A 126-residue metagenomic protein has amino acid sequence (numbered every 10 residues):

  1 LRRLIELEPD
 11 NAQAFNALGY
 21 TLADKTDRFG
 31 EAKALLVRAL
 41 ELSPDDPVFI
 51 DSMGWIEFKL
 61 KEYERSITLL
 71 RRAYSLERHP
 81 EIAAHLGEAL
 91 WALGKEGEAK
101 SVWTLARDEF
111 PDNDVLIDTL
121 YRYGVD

Functional and structural regions predicted by a protein language model:
R2-R3, K25-R38, L60-R72, G94-L105: Structural signature of tandem alpha-helical TPR/SEL1-like repeats, specifically the intra-repeat loop/turn
L7, E41-L42, S75-L76, E109-F110: Structural marker of alpha-solenoid helical repeat scaffolds
N11, D46, H79-P80, N113: Residue-level recognition of tetratricopeptide repeat
A14, F49, I82-A83, L116: TPR alpha-solenoid repeat register
A17, S52, H85, T119-L120: Canonical tetratricopeptide repeat
G19, A73: Bacterial c-di-GMP phosphodiesterase catalytic domain signature
Y20-T21, W55, E88, R122: Residue-level recognition of tetratricopeptide repeat
A23-D24, F58, W91, V125: Specific register positions within alpha-helical solenoid repeats of the TPR/Sel1-like families, i.e., one
